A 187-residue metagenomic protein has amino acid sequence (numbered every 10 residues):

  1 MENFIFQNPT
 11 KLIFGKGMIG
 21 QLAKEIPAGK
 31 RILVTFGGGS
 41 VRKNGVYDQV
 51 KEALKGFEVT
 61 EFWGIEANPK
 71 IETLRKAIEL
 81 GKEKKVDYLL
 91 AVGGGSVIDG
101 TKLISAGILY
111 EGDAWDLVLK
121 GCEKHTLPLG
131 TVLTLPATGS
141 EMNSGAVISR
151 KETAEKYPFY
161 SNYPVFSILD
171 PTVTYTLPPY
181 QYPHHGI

Functional and structural regions predicted by a protein language model:
M1-Y88: ATP/NTP phosphate-donor binding region
N8-T10, K16-G17, F36-G38, I65 (+5 more regions): Fold-independent oxyanion-binding glycine-rich loops and adjacent beta-strand/coil segments at enzyme active sites
K11, R31-L33, T60, D87-L90 (+3 more regions): Structural motif
G20, Y110-I187: A glycine/threonine-rich phosphate-anchoring loop and its flanking beta-alpha core in nucleotide/phosphate-binding
A23, K43-G45, G100-K102, E141-M142: Short glycine-/acidic-enriched loop or helix-start segments at secondary-structure transitions that form or flank
A77-I78, V97-E111, M142-N143: Short Gly/Thr/Asp-enriched flexible loops that form oxyanion-binding sites at enzyme active sites
V86-I104, T134-S140: Glycine/serine-rich anion-binding loops at beta->alpha junctions that coordinate negatively charged ligand groups
